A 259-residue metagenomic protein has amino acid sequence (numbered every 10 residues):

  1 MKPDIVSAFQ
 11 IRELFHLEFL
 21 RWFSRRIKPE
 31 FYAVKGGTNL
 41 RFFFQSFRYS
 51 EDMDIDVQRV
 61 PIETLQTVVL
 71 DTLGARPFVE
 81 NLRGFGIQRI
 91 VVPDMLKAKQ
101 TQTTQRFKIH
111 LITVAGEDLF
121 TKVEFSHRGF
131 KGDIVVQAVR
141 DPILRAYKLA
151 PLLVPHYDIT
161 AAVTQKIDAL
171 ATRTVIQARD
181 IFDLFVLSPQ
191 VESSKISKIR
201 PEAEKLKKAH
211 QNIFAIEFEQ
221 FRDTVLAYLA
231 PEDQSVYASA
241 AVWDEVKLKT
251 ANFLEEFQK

Functional and structural regions predicted by a protein language model:
M1-A33, F43-R48, M53, V57-K259: Structured mid-to-C-terminal alpha-helical surface segments
V34-T38: Glycine-rich beta-strand-to-loop/alpha-helix junction loops that act as flexible
